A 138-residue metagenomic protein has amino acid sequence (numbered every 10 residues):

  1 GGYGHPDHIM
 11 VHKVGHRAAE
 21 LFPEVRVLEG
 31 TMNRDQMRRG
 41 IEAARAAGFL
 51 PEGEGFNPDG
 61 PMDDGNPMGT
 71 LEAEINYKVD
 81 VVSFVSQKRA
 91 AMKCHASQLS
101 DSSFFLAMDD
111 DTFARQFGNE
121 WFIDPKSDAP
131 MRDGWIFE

Functional and structural regions predicted by a protein language model:
G1-E138: Metal-dependent de-N-acetylase/amidase catalytic core
